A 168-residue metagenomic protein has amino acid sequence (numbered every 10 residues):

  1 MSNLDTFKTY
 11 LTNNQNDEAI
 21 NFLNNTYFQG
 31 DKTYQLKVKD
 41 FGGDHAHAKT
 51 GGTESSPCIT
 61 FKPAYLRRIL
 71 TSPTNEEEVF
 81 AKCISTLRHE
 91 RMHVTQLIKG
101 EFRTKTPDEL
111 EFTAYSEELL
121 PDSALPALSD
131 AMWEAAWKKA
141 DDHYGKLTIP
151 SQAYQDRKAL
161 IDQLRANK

Functional and structural regions predicted by a protein language model:
M1-K32: Zn2+-dependent metallopeptidase catalytic core
S2-N14, T104-K168: Active-site or metal-binding loop neighborhoods of secreted/extracellular toxin and effector enzymes
N16, E76-S85, P107, E111: Solvent-exposed, acidic/flexible segments
N25-P73, E78-A81: Catalytic zinc-binding patch centered on the HExxH motif and its immediate surroundings that defines zinc-dependent
S56, R91, E111: Extracellular structured ligand-interaction cores
I69-S72, H89, R103-T104: A generic structural signal for short coil/turn motifs at secondary-structure boundaries
S85-I98: Active-site recognition of the HExxH zinc-binding catalytic motif
L97-K105: General secondary-structure propensity
